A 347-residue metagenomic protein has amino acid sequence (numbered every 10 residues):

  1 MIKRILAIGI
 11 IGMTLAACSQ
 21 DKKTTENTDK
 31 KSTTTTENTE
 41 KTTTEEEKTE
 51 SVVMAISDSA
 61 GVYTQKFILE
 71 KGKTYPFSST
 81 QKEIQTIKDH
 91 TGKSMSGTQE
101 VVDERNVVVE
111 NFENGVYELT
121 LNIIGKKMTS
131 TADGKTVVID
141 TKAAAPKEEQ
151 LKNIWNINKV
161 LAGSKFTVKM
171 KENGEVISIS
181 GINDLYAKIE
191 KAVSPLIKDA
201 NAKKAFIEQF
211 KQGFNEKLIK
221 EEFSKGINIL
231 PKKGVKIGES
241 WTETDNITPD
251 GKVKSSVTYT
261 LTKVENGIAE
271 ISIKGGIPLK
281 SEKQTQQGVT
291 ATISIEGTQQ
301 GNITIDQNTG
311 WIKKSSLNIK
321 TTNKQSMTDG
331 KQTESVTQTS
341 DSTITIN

Functional and structural regions predicted by a protein language model:
M1-I5, S19-D21: Positively charged n-region of N-terminal signal peptides that target proteins for export
T14-A17: C-terminal motif of bacterial Sec signal peptides marking the signal peptidase cleavage site
K22-N347: Signature of exported/secreted
